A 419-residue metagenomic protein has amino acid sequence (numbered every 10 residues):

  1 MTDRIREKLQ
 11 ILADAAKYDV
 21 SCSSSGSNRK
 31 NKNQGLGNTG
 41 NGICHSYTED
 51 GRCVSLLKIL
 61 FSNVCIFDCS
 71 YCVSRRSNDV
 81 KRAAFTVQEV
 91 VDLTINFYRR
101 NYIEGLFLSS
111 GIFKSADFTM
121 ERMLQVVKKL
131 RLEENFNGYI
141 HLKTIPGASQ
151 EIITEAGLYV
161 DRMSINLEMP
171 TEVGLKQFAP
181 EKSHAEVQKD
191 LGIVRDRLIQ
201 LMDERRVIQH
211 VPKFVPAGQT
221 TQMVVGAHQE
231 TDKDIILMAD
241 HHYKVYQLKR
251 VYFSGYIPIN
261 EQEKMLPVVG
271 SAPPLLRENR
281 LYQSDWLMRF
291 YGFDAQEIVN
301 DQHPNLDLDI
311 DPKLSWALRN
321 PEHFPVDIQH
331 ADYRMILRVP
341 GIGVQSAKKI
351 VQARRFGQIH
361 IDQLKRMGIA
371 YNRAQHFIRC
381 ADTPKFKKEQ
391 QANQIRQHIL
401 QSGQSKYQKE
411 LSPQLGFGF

Functional and structural regions predicted by a protein language model:
M1-T2, K213, K233-K244, L275-R277 (+3 more regions): Long C-terminal interaction/binding lobes of large macromolecular proteins
M1-V64, A370, I378, F386-K409 (+1 more regions): Flexible, acidic/Gly-rich N-terminal and inter-domain linker regions that tether and position cofactor-handling modules
L56, C69, L108, I165 (+3 more regions): Conserved, mostly hydrophobic/aromatic
I59-Q88: Canonical Radical SAM [4Fe-4S] cluster-binding loop centered on the CxxxCxxC motif and its immediate flanking residues
V91, K114-I298: Conserved AdoMet/S-adenosylmethionine-binding subsite of the radical SAM
I95-G111, S284: Short Fe-S-cluster ligation motifs
N305-M335, I361-F419: C-terminal extensions
